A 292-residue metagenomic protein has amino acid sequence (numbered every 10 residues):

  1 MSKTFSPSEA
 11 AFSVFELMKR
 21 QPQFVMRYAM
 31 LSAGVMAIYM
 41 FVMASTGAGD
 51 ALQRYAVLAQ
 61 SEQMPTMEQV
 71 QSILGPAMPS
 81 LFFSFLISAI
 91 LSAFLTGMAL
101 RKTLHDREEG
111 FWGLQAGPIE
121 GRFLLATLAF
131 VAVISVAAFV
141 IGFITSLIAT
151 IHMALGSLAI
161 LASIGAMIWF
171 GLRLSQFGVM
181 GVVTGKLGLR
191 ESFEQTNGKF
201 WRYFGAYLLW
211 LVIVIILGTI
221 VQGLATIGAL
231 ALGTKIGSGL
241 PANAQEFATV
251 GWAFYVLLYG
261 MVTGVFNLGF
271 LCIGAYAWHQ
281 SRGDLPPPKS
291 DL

Functional and structural regions predicted by a protein language model:
M1-S2, D284-L292: Short, charged juxtamembrane terminal tails flanking transmembrane helices
S2-I38, G113-V136, W169-L217, L268-L271 (+1 more regions): Interfacial aromatic "cap" segments that immediately flank transmembrane helices in multipass membrane proteins
E16-K19, Q69-G75, G113-G117, A149 (+2 more regions): Helix-boundary and loop/linker segments of multi-pass membrane transporters
F41, G75-R107, A149-K186, A248-L285: Selective recognition of hydrophobic, aromatic-rich stretches within alpha-helical transmembrane segments of polytopic
F41-Q60, F139-L147, I220-G237: Membrane-helix interface motif
A51-I73, I236-Q245: Perimembrane loop-to-helix junctions flanking transmembrane segments
T127-L158: Short, charge-rich, low-complexity alpha-helical interaction segments
A149-M153, T219-M261: Extracellular/periplasmic helix-loop-helix junctions in multi-pass membrane proteins
